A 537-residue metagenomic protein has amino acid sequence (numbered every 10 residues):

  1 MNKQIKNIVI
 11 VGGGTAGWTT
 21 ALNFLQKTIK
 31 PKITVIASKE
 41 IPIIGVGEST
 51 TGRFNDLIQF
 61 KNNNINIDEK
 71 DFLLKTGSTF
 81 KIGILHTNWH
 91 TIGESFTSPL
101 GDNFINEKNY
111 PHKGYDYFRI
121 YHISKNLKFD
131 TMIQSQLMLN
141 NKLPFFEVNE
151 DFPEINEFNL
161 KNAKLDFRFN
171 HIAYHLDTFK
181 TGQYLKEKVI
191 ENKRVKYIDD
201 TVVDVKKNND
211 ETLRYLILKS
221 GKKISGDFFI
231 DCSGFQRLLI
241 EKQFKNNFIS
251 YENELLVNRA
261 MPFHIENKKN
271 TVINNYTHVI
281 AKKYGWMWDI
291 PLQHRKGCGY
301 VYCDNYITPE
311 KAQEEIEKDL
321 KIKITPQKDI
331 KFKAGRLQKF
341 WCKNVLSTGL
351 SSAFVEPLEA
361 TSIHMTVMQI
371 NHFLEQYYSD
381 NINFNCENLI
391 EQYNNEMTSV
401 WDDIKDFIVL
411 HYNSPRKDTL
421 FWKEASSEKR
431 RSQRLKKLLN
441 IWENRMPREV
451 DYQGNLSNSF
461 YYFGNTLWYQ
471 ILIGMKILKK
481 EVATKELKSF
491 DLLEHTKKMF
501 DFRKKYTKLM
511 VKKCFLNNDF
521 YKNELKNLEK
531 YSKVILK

Functional and structural regions predicted by a protein language model:
K6-P31: N-terminal Rossmann-like FAD-binding beta1-loop-alpha1 element of flavoenzymes
L25-V46: Glycine-rich FAD pyrophosphate-binding loop
V46-V148: Dinucleotide-binding Rossmann-like beta1-alpha1 core, especially the glycine-rich loop that anchors the ADP
A163-A312, I370: Predominantly flavin-linked oxidoreductase catalytic cores and closely associated redox partners
A281-K333, A353-H364, S379-I382, C386: Conserved FAD/dinucleotide-binding core of flavoprotein oxidoreductases
F340-L358: Short FAD-binding loop at a beta-strand-to-alpha-helix junction that anchors the flavin cofactor in diverse
Q376-K537: Long, low-complexity C-terminal extensions of enzymes
